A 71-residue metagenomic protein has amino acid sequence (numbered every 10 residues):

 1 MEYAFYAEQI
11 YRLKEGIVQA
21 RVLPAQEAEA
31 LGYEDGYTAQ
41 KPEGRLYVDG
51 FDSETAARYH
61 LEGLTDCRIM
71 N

Functional and structural regions predicted by a protein language model:
E2-R45, L64: Short aromatic-glycine-(Arg/Gly/Cys) micro-motifs in beta-strand/loop hairpins
G50-N71: Low-complexity intrinsically disordered segments
